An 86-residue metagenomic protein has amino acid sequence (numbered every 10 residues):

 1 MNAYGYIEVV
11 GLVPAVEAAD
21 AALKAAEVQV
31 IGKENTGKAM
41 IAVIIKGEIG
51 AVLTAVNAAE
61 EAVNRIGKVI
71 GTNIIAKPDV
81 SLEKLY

Functional and structural regions predicted by a protein language model:
M1-Y86: Terminal helix-to-tail segments of small alpha-helical proteins
